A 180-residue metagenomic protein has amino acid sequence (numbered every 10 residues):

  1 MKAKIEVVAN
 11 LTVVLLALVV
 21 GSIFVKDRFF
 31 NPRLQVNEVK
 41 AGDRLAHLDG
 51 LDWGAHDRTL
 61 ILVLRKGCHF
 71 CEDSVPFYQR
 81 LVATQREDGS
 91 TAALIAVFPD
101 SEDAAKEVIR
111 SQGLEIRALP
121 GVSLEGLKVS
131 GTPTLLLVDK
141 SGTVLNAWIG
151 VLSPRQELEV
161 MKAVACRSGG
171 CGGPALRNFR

Functional and structural regions predicted by a protein language model:
M1-L45, M161-V164, C171, R180: N-terminal targeting signals for export/organelle localization
V39-L60, A83: A short beta-strand-turn-helix
L51-E72, Y78: Short active-site neighborhood of thiol/selenol oxidoreductases, capturing the structured segment around
L62, L94-A96, L137: Structural beta-sheet core signal
L64-K66, V97-S101, I149: Structural motif
E72-Q112, R177-R180: Structural microenvironment flanking redox-active thiols in thiol-disulfide oxidoreductases
V108-K140: Short, internal strand/loop/helix patches that form the active-site neighborhood or redox-interaction surface
K140-R180: Thiol-/selenol-based redox modules, centered on thioredoxin-like and closely related oxidoreductase domains
